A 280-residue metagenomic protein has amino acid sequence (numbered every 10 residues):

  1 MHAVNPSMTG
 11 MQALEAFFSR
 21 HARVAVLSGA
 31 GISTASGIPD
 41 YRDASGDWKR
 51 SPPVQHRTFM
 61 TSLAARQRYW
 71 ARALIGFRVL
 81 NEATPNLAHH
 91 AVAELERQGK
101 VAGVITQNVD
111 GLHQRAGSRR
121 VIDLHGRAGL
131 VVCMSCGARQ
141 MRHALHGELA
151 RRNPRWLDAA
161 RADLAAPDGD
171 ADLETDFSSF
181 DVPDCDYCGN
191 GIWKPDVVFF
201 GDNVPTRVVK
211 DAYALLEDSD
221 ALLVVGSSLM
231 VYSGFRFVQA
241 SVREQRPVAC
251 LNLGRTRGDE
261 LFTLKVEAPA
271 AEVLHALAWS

Functional and structural regions predicted by a protein language model:
M1-S280: Conserved catalytic core of sirtuin-type NAD+-dependent deacylases
